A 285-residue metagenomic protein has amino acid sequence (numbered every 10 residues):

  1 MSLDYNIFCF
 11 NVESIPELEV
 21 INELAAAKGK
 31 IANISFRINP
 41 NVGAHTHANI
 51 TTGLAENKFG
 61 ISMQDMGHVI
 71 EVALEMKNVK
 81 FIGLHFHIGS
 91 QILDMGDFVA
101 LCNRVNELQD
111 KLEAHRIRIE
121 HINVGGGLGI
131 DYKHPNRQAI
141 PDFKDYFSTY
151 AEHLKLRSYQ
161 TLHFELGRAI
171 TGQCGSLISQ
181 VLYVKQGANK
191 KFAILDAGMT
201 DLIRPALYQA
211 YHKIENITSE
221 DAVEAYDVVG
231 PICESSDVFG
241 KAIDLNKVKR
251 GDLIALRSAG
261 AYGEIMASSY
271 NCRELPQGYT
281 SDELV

Functional and structural regions predicted by a protein language model:
M1-H121, I130: Active-site-proximal beta-alpha core segment in soluble small-molecule metabolic enzymes
V12, F86, V124, F164-L166 (+1 more regions): Conserved beta-strand positions
I31, V105-K111, K144-R157: Alpha-helix-loop-beta-strand connector modules within alpha/beta enzyme cores
I38-V42, I88-I92, G126-I130, R168-I170 (+3 more regions): Glycine-rich beta-alpha junction loops
V42-T46, E120-R137, H163-C174, L202-I203: Flexible glycine/acidic-rich beta-alpha junction loops that bind and position SAM and/or redox cofactors in anaerobic
D94-A100, D131-D145, G172-Y183, K241-D244: Short glycine/threonine-rich loop-to-helix capping motif typified by GTGT followed within a few residues by an Asp-Pro
Y159-V285: Charged (often Lys/Glu-rich) extended helix/loop segments that serve as interaction or gating elements
